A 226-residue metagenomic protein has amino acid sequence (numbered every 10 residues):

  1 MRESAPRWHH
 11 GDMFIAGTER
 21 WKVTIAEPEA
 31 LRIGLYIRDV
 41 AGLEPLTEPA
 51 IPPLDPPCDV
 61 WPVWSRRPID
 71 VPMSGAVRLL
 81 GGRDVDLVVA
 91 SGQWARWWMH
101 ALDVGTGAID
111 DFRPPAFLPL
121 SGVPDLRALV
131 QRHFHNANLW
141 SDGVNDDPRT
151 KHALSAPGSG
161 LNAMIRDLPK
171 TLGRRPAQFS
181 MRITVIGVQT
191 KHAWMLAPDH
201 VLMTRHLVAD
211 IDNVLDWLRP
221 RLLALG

Functional and structural regions predicted by a protein language model:
M1-G143: N-terminal low-structure segments adjacent to metalloprotease catalytic domains across cellular compartments
H9-H10, H100, H133-H135, H152 (+3 more regions): Histidine (H) residue identity feature
I25, V185-G187, R205: Surface-exposed beta-strand edges and flanking loops
G82, D86, H152-G160, H206-D210 (+1 more regions): Conserved aromatic-histidine-acidic binding/catalytic patches
R96, H100, R166, K170 (+1 more regions): Charged/polar, solvent-exposed surface patches and flexible loops
A137-V201: Auxiliary, metal-adjacent structural segments of Zn-dependent hydrolase domains
M203-G226: Active-site recognition of the HExxH zinc-binding catalytic motif
